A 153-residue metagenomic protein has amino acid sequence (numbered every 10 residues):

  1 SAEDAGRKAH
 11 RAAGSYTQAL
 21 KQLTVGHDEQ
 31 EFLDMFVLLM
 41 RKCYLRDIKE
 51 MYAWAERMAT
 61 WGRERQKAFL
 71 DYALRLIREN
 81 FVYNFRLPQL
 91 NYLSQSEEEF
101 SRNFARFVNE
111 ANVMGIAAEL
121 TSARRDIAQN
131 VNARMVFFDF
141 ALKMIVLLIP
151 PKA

Functional and structural regions predicted by a protein language model:
S1-Y72, L76, N80-A153: Charged, glycine-rich active-site and insertion segments that engage polyanionic ligands
